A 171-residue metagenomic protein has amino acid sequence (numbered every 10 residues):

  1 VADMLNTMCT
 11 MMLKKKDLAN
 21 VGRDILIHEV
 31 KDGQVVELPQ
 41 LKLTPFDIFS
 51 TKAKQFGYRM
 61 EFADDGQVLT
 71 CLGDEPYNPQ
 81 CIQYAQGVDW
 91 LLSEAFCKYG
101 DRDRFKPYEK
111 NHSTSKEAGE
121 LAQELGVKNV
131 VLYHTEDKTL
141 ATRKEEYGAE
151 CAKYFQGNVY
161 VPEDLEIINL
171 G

Functional and structural regions predicted by a protein language model:
V1-C71, P76, C81, E145-G171: Binuclear metal-dependent hydrolase catalytic cores
V68, P76-L165: Cap/insert and terminal regions of metallo-dependent hydrolase folds
